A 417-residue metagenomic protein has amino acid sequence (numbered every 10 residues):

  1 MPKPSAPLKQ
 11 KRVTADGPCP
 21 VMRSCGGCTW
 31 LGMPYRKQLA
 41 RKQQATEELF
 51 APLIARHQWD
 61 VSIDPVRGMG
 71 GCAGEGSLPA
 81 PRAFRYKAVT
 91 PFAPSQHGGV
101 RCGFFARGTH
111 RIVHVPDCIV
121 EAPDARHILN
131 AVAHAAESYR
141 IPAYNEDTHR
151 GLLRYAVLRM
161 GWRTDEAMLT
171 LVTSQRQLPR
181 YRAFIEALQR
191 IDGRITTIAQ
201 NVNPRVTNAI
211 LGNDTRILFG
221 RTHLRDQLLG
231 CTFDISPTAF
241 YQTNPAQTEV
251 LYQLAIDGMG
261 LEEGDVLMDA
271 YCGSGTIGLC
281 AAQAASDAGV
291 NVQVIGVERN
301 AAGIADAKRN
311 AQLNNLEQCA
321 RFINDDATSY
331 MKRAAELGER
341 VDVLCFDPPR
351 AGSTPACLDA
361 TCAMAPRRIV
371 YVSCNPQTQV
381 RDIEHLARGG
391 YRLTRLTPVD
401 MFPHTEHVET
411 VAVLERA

Functional and structural regions predicted by a protein language model:
P2-M22: N-terminal hydrophobic or amphipathic helices/low-complexity stretches enriched in small/hydrophobic/Pro/Gly
K3-K9, P179-A417: Rossmann-like S-adenosyl-L-methionine
L8-V13, G27-A143, R163, L178: Extended interfacial segments that mediate partner engagement and assembly in macromolecular machines
D16-M33, S274: Local cysteine-cluster metal-coordination motifs and their immediate loop/turn environment, predominantly Fe-S cluster
A83-A106, L158-M160, R216, R221-L228 (+2 more regions): Short beta-strand elements
Y86, D165-A167, G264-D265: Nucleotide donor/acceptor-binding cores
R150-R163: Short edge beta-strands and adjacent turn/loop segments
L158, D165-S174, T232-S236: Short, aliphatic-rich beta-strand segments
